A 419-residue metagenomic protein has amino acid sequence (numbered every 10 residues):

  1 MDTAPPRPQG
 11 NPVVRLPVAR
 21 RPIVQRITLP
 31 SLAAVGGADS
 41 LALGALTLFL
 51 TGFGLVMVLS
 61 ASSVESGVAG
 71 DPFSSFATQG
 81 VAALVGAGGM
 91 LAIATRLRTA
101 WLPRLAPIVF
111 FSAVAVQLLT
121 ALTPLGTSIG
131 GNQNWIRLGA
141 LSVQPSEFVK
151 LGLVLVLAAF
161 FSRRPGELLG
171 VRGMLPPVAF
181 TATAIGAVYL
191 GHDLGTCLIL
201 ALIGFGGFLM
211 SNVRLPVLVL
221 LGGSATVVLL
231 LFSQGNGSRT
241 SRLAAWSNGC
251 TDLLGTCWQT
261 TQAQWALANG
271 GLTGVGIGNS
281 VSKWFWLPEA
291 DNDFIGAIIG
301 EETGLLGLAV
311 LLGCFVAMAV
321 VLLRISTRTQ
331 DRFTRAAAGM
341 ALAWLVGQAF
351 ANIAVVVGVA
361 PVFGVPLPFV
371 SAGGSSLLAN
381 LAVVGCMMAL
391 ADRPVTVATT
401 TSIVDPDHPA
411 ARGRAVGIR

Functional and structural regions predicted by a protein language model:
M1-Q25, L29-P30, F350-R419: A juxtamembrane structural motif centered on a specific transmembrane helix
S31-T47: N-terminal membrane topogenic signal
A33-G37, L169-M174, W284-L287, T329-Q330: Helix-boundary and loop/linker segments of multi-pass membrane transporters
G44-S60, E65-Q259, A297-G358, A382-C386 (+1 more regions): Hydrophobic alpha-helical transmembrane segments of multi-pass inner membrane proteins, especially in bacterial systems
G139-V149, L190-H192, G271-G276, V365-L377: Glycine/serine-rich anion-binding loops at beta->alpha junctions that coordinate negatively charged ligand groups
D193-L198, V275-S280, A290-N292, A309 (+3 more regions): Transmembrane helix boundary and interhelical junction motifs in multipass membrane proteins
C257-G278: Extracytosolic (periplasmic/ER-lumenal) interhelical loops and adjacent juxtamembrane/interface segments of multi-pass
G271-L306, T329: Long extracytoplasmic/lumenal interhelical loops at the membrane interface of multi-pass membrane proteins
